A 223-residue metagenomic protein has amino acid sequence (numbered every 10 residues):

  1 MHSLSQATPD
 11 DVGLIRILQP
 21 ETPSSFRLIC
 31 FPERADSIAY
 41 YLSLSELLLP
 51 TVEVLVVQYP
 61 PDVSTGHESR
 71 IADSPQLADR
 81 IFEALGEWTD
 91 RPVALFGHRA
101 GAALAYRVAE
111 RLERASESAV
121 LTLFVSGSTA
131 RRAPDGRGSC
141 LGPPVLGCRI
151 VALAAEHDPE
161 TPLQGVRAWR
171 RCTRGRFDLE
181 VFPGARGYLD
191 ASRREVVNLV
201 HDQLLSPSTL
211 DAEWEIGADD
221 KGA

Functional and structural regions predicted by a protein language model:
H2-F31, L48, R80, A84-E87 (+2 more regions): Alpha/beta hydrolase fold serine-hydrolase catalytic domain that processes acyl esters and thioesters
A35-Y40: Serine-hydrolase catalytic-loop signature spanning alpha/beta hydrolases and amidase-signature enzymes
S43, R107-R111: Active-site signature of alpha/beta-hydrolase-fold catalytic machinery across serine- and Asp/Cys-nucleophile hydrolases
L49-T65: Conserved alpha/beta-hydrolase
E53, P92-A94: Structural signature of beta-strand start/N-cap positions in the alpha/beta core of ABC transporter nucleotide-binding
P60-R91: Active-site loop/oxyanion-hole signature of alpha/beta-hydrolase fold enzymes
G97-G101, A105: Gly/Ala-rich beta-loop-alpha elbow adjacent to hydrolase catalytic centers
